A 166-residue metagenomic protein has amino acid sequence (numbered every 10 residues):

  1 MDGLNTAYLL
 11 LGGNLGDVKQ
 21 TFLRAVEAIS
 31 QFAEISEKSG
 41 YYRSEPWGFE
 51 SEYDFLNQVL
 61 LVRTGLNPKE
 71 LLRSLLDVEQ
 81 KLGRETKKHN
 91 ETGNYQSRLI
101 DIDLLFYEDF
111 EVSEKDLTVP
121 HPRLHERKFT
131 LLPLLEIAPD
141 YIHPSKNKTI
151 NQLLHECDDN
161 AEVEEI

Functional and structural regions predicted by a protein language model:
G3-Y8: Extreme N-terminal starter segment of soluble prokaryotic enzymes
L10, L61-R63, Y107: Short hydrophobic/aromatic beta-strand micro-patches that form the beta-sheet surface supporting nucleotide- or nucleic
D17-K19: Short N-terminal binding/cap micro-motifs at the start of the first secondary-structure element
A25-L72: Short, surface-exposed acidic-centric catalytic microdomains
S39, W47-D54, K69-L72, L76-I166: Flexible, gly/pro- and Lys/Arg-enriched active-site loops
